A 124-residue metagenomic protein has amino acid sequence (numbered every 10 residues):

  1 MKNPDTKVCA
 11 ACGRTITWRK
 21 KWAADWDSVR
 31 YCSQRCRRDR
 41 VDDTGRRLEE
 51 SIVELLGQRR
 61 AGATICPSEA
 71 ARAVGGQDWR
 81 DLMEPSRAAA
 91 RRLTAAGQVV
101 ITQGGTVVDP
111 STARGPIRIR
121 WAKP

Functional and structural regions predicted by a protein language model:
N3-D5, S28: Short metal-coordination and nucleic-acid-contact micro-motifs, chiefly zinc-binding Cys/His arrays
C9-C12, C32: Short cysteine-rich clusters marking metal-coordination/redox-active sites
T17, R37, V41: Short functional micro-motifs and their immediate structural scaffolds
R19-V29: Short linker/helix segments within small regulatory modules
D43-T64: Positively charged, polyanion-binding regions of nucleic-acid-associated proteins
G62-A73: Short acidic, hydrophobic short linear motifs in intrinsically disordered regions
W79-T102: Charge-enriched amphipathic alpha-helical scaffolds
G105-P124: Short, cationic-aromatic polyanion-contact patches
